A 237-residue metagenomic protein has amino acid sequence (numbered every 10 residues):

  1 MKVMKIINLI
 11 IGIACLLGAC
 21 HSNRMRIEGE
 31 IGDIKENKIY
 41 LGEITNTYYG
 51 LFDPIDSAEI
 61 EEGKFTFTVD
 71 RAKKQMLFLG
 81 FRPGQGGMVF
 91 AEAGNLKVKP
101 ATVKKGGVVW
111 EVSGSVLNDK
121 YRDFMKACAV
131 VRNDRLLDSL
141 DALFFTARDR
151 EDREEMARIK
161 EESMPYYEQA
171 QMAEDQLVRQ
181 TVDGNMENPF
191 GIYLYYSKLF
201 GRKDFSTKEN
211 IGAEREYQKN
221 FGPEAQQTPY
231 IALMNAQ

Functional and structural regions predicted by a protein language model:
M1-E30: Bacterial Sec-dependent N-terminal signal peptides
K2-V3, V103, L194: Generic N-terminal leader/processing signal
N8, L51-F52, V182: Generic detector of short alpha-helix boundary/capping microenvironments and adjacent low-complexity segments
C20-P165: A non-transmembrane, solvent-exposed segment enriched in polar/low-complexity residues
L41, R122-M125, E168, Y196 (+2 more regions): Compositionally biased, intrinsically disordered low-complexity regions enriched in proline and serine
K160-E161, Y167-D175: C-terminal non-catalytic alpha-helical accessory regions
M172-Q237: Charged, long alpha-helical assembly modules
